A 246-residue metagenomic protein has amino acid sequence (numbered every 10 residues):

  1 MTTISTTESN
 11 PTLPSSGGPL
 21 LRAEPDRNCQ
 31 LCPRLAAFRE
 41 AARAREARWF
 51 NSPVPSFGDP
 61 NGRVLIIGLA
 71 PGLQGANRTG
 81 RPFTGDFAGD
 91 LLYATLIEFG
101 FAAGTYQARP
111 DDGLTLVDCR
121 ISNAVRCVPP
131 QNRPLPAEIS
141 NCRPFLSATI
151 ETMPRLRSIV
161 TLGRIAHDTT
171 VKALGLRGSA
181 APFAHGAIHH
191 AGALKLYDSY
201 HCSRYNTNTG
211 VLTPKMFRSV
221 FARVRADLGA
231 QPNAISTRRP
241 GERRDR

Functional and structural regions predicted by a protein language model:
T2-T7, T12, A234-T237: Ala/Thr-enriched low-complexity intrinsically disordered regions
P14-P182, A187-G229: A polyanion-binding, active-site-adjacent surface
R238-D245: Short, low-complexity, charge-dense intrinsically disordered segments
